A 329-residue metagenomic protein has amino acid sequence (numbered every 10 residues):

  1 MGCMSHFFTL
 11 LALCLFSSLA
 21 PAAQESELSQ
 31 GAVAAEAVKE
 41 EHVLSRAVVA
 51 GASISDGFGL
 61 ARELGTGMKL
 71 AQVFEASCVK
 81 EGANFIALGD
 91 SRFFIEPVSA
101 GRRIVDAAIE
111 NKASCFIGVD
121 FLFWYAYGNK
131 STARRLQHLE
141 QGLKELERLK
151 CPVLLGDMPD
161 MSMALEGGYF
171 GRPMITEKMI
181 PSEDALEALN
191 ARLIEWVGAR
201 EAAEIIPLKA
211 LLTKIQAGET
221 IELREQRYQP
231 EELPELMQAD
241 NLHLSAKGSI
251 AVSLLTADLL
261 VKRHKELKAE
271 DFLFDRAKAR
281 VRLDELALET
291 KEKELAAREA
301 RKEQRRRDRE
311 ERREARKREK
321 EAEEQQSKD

Functional and structural regions predicted by a protein language model:
M1-M4: N-terminal secretory signal peptides that target proteins for export/translocation
H6-S18: Bacterial N-terminal signal peptides
T9, S55, D157: Ser/Thr-centric signal marking residues that sit in or immediately flank functional binding/regulatory motifs
Q24, E36-V38, S99-I250, L254-A269 (+4 more regions): Alpha-helical cap/lid subdomain in secreted, periplasmic, or secretory-pathway luminal O-acyl-processing enzymes
E25-A50, I54-E140, E270-E299: Conserved SGNH/GDSL esterase-like catalytic core that processes O-acyl groups on lipids and polysaccharides
A287-E324: Basic, mixed-charge low-complexity alpha-helical segments
S327-D329: Short, solvent-exposed mixed-charge patches
